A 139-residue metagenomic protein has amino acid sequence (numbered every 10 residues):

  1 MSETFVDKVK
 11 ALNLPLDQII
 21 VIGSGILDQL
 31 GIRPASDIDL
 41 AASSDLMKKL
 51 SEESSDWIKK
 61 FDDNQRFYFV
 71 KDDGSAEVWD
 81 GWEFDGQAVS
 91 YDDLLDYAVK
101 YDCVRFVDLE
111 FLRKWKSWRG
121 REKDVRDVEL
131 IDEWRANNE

Functional and structural regions predicted by a protein language model:
M1-E139: Compositionally biased terminal segments of proteins
